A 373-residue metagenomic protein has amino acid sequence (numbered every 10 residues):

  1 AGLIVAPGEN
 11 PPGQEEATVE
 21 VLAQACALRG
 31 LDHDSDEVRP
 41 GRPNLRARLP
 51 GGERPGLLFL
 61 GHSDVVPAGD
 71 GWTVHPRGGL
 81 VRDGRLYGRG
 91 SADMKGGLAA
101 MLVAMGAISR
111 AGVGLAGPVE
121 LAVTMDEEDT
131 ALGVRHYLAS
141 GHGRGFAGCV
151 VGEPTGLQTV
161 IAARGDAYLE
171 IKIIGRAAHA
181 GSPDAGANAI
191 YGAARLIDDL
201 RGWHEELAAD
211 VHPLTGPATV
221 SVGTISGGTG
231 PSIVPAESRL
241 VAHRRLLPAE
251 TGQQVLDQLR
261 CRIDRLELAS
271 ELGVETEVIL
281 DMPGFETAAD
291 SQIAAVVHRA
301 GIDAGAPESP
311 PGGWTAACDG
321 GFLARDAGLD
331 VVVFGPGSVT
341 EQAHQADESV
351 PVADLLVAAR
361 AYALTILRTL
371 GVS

Functional and structural regions predicted by a protein language model:
A1-R89, R110-L115, M125, G328 (+1 more regions): Acidic/His- and Gly-rich active-site-bordering loop/insert found across diverse amide/peptide-bond hydrolases
D34-E37, P154, I161, Y168-S373: Metal-dependent amide/peptide-bond hydrolase catalytic core, centered on the "pita-bread" metallohydrolase fold
L60-G61, A122-T124, V150-E153, K172-I174 (+1 more regions): Short beta-strand segments
V66-R82, F146, I161-K172, R299 (+1 more regions): Acidic-glycine-rich active-site phosphate/pyrophosphate-binding loop
P67, G84-A100, H179: Glycine/serine-rich anion-binding loops at beta->alpha junctions that coordinate negatively charged ligand groups
M94-Y168, S373: Acidic/histidine-rich catalytic neighborhood of metal-dependent amide-processing enzymes
